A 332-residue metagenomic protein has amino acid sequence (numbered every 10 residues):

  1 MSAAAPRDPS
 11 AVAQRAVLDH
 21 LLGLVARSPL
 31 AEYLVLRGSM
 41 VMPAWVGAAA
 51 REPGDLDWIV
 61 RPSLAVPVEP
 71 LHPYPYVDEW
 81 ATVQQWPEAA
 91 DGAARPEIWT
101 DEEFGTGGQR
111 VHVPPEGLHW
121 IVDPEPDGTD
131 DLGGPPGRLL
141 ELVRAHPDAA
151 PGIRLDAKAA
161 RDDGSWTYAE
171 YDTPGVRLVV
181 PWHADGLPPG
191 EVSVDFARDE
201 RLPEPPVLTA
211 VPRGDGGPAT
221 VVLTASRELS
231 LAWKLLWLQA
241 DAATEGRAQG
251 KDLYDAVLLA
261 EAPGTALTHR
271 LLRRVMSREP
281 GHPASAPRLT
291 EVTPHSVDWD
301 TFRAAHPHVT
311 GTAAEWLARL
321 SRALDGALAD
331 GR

Functional and structural regions predicted by a protein language model:
M1-R332: Compositionally biased terminal segments of proteins
